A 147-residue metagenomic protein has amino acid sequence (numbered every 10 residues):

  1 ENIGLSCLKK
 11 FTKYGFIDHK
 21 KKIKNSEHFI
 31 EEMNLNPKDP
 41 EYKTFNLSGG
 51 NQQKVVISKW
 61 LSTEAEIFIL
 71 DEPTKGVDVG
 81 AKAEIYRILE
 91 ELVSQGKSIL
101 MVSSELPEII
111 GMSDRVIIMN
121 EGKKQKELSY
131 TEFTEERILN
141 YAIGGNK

Functional and structural regions predicted by a protein language model:
E1-K147: Glycine-rich phosphate-binding loops of nucleotide-dependent enzymes
